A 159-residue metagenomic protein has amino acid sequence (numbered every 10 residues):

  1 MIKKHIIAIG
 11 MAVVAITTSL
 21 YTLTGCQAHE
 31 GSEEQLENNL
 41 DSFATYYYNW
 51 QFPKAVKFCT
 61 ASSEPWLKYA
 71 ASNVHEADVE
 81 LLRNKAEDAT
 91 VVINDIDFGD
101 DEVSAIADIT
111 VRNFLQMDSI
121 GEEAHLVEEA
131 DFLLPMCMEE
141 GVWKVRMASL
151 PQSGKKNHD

Functional and structural regions predicted by a protein language model:
I2-M11: Bacterial N-terminal signal peptides that target proteins for export
G10-Y21: Bacterial N-terminal signal peptides
Y21-N49, K57: Short, low-complexity N-terminal intrinsically disordered segments enriched in polar/charged residues
E37, F52-N113: Short solvent-exposed beta->alpha transition segments
F98-D159: Exposed beta-sheet edge and beta->alpha loop/turn motif
